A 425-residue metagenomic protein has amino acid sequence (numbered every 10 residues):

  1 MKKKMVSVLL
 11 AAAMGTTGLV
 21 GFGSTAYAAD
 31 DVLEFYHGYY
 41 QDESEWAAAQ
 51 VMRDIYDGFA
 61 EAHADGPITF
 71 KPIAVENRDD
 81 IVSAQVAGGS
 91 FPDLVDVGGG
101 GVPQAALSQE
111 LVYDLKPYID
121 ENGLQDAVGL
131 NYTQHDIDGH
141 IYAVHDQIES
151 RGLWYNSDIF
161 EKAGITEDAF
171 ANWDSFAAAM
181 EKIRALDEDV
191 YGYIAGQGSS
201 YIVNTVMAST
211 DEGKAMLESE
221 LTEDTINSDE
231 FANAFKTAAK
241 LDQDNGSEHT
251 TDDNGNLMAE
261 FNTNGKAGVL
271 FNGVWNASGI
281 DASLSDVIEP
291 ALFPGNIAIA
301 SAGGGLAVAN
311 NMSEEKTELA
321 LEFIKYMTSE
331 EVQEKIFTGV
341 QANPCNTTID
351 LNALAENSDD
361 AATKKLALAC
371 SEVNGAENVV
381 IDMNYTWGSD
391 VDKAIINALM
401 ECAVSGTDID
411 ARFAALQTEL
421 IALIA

Functional and structural regions predicted by a protein language model:
V6-S7, V20-Q104, Q109, E315 (+2 more regions): Conserved N-terminal structural module of periplasmic/extracytoplasmic solute-binding proteins
Y27, P103, V112, S278 (+1 more regions): Mature extracytoplasmic/periplasmic domains
A74, G98-R151, A177, E289 (+2 more regions): Hinge/lid segment of periplasmic solute-binding proteins
P92-D93, G123-I159, Y191, E289-A298 (+1 more regions): A structural signal for short loop-to-beta-strand junctions that line the ligand-binding cleft of periplasmic/secreted
D136, K364-E419: C-terminal capping/gating helix-and-loop segments adjacent to ligand/active sites or protein-protein/ligand interfaces
Y142-D146, R151, S175-E223, A267: Extracytoplasmic/periplasmic solute-binding protein
M180-K182, L221-T251: Glycine-centered hinge/linker elements that transmit conformational signals in sensory and ligand-binding systems
V287-V308, D359: Periplasmic-binding protein-like
